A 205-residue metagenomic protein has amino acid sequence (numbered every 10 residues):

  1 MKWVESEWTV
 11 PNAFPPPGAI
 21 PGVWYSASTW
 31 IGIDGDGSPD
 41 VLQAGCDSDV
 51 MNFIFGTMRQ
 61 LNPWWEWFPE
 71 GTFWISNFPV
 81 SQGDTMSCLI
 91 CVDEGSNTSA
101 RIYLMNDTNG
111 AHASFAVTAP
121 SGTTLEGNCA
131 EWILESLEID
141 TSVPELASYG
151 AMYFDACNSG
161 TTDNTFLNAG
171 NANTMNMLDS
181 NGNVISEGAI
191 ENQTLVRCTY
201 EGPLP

Functional and structural regions predicted by a protein language model:
M1-P205: Exposed, interaction-prone regions of secreted/extracellular proteins
